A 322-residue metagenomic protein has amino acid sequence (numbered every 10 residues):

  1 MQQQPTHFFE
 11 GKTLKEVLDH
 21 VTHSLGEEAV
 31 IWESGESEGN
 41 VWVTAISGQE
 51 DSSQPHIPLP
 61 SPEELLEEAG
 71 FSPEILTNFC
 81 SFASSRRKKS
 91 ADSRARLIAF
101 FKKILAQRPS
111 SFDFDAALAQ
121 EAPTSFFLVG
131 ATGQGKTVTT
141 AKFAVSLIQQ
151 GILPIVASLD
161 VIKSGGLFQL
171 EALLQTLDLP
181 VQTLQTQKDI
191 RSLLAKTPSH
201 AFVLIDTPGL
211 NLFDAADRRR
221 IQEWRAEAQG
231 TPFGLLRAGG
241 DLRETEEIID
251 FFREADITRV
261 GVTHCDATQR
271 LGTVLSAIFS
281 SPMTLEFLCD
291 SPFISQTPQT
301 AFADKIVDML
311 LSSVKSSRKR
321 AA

Functional and structural regions predicted by a protein language model:
M1-A122, Q149-I152, S316-A322: Non-catalytic terminal/linker segments enriched in charged/polar, low-complexity residues
Q4, G26-A29, G39, I152-L153 (+3 more regions): Short glycine-/polar-rich loops that comprise or flank the Walker A/P-loop and associated switch/sensor motifs
G11, A45-Q49, V129-T132, S158 (+2 more regions): Flexible glycine-/small-residue-rich
S125-F127: Short hydrophobic/aromatic beta-strand immediately N-terminal to the Walker A/P-loop
V129-T132, P154-G165, A172-I190, L194-R220: Switch II (G3) loop of P-loop NTPases
K136: Conserved lysine of the Walker
T139, F143, Q169: Hydrophobic positions on the alpha1 helix immediately C-terminal to the Walker A/P-loop
T186-A195, F202, L210-S317: Conserved catalytic-core segment of NTP-binding enzymes
